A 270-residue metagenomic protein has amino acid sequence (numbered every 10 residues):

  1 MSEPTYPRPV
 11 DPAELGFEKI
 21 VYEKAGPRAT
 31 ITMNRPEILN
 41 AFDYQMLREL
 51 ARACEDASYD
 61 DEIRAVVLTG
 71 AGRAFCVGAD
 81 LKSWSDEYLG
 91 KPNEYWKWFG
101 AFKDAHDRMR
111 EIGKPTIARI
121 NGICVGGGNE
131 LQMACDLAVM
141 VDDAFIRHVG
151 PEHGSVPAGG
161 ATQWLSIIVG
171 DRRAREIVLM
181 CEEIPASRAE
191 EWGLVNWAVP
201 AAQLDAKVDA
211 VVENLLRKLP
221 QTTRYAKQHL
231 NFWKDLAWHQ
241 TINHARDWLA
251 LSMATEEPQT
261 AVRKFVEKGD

Functional and structural regions predicted by a protein language model:
M1-A71, N93, D107: Conserved CoA-thioester-binding segment of acyl-CoA-metabolizing enzymes
M1-G26, C181-S187, A202, A206 (+1 more regions): C-terminal alpha-helix plus adjacent terminal tail
Y6-P9, G70-D107, C124, G154 (+1 more regions): Glycine- (often His-adjacent) and acidic-residue-rich active-site loop that binds/positions the CoA thioester
I31, L68, D80, L131-M133 (+3 more regions): Hydrophobic/aromatic residues within transmembrane alpha-helices of multi-pass small-molecule transporters
L47, L81, F102, T162 (+4 more regions): A general structural signal for well-ordered alpha-helical segments in protein cores
D60, I112-G113, T255: Acidic-histidine catalytic/liganding microenvironments
D107-Q221, T260: Crotonase-fold acyl-CoA enzyme core
